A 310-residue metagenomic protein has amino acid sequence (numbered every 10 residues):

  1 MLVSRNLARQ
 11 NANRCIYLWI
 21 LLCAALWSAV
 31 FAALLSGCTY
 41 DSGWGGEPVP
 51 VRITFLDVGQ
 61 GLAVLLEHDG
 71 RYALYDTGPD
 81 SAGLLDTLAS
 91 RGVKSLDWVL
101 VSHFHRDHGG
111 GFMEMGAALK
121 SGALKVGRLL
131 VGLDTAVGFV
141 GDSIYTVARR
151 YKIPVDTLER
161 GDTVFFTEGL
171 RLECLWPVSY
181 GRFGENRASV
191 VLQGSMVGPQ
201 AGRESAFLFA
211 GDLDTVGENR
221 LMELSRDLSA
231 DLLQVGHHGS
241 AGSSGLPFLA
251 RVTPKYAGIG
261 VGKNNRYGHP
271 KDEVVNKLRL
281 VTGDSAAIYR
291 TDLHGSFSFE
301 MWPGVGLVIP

Functional and structural regions predicted by a protein language model:
M1-N13: N-terminal secretory signal peptides that target proteins for export/translocation
L2-V3, A32-P310: Non-globular, low-confidence helical/coil segments that flank catalytic cores
N11-L21: N-terminal Sec-pathway targeting helices
W19-L34: Bacterial N-terminal signal peptides
